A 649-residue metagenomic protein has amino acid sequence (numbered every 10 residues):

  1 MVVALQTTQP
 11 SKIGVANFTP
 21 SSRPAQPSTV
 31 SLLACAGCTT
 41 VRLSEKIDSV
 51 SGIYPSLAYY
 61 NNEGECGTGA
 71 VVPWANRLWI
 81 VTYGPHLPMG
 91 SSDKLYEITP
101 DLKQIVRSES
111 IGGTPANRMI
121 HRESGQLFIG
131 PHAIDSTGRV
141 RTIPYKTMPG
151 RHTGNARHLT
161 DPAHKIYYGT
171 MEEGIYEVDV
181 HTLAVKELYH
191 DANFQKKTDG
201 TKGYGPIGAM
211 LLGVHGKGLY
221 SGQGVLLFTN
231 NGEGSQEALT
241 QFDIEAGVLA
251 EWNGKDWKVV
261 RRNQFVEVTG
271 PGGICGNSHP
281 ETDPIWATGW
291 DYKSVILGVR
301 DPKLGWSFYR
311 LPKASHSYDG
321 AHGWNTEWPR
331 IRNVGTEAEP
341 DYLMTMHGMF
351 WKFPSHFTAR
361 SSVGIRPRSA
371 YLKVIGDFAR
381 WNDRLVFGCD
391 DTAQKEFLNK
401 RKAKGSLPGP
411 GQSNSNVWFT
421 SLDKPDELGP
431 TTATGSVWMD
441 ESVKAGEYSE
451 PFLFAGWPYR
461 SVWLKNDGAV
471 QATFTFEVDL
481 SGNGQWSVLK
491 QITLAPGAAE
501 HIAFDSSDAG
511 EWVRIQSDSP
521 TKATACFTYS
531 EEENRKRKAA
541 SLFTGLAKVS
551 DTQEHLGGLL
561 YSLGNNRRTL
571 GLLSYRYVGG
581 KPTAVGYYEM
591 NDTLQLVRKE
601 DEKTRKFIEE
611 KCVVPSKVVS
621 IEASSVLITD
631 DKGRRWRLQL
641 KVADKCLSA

Functional and structural regions predicted by a protein language model:
C38-G64, S541-T552: A short helix->beta-strand "capping" segment at the edge of beta-propeller domains
S56-D93, G113-M119, P451, Q553-R576: Beta-strand-rich domains and repeat architectures in extracellular enzymes and scaffolds, especially beta-propellers
E65-G69, S110-S124, T147-A163, A192-Q223 (+6 more regions): Repeated scaffold domains used in trafficking and secretory/extracellular systems, primarily beta-propellers
W79-G112, G130-R139, I143, D179 (+1 more regions): Beta-propeller domains
D93-P100, Q241-D256, L297-P302, M349-K352 (+2 more regions): Beta-propeller blade signature
I285-A287, V295, L311-T358, A455: Loop/turn-rich, solvent-exposed surfaces of beta-rich toroidal or solenoidal domains
G376-M439: Blade-level signature of beta-propeller repeat domains, shared across WD40, Kelch, NHL, RCC1 and BNR/Asp-box propellers
S506-A523: Noncatalytic modules at the cell exterior or secretory-pathway interfaces, chiefly beta-strand-rich lectin/adhesion
